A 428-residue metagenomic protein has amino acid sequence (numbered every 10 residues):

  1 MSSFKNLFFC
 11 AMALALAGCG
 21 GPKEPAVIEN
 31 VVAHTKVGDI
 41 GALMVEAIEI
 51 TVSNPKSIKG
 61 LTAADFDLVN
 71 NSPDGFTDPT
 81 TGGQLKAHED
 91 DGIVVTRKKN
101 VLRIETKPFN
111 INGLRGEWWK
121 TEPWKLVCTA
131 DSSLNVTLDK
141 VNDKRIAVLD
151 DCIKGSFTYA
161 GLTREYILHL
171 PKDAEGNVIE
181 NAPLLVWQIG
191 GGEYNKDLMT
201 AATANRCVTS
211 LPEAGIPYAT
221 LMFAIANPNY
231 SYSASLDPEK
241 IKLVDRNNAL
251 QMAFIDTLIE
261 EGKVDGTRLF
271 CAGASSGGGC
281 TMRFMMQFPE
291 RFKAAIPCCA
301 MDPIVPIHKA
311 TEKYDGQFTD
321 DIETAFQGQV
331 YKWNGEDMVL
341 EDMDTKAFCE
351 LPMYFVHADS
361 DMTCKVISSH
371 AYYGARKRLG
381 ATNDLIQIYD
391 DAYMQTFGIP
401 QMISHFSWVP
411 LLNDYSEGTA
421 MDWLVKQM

Functional and structural regions predicted by a protein language model:
C19-E49, N70-A182, D384: A domain-start/cap signature at the N-terminus of enzymes
E180-G191: Short beta-strand element of the alpha/beta-hydrolase
D197-L198, A202-N205, M282-L351: Mobile cap/lid helix-loop segments that gate and shape the active-site cleft of serine hydrolases
D197-T220: Short amphipathic alpha-helix adjacent to the substrate-entry channel of hydrolases
L236-G262: Alpha/beta-hydrolase active-site loop
K263-S275: Alpha/beta-hydrolase fold nucleophile elbow
G273-R283: Glycine-rich nucleophile elbow surrounding the catalytic serine of serine-hydrolase chemistry
V356, S360-M428: C-terminal catalytic histidine-bearing segment of alpha/beta-hydrolase fold enzymes
